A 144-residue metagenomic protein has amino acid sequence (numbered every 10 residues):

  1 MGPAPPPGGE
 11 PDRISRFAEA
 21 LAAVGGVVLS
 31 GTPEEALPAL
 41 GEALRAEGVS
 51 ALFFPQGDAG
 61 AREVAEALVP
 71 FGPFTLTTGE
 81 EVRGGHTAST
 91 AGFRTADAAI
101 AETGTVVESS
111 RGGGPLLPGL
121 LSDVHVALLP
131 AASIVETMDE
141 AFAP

Functional and structural regions predicted by a protein language model:
M1-P144: The feature marks the mature, well-folded catalytic cores of soluble enzymes
